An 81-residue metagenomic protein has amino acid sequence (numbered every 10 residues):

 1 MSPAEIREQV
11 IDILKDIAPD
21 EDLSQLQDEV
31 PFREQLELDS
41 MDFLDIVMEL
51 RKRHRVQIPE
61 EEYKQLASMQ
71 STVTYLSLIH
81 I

Functional and structural regions predicted by a protein language model:
M1-L23: Thiotemplate assembly-line natural product biosynthesis machinery
E8, M41-L44: Short alpha-helical elements of helix-turn-helix
Q27-D39, E60-Q70: Glycine-rich loop motifs involved in handling phospho/adenylate chemistry
F43-Q65: Phosphopantetheinylated carrier protein domains
Q70, T74-L76: C-terminal structural segments of small proteins and small subunits
I79-I81: Conserved small/polar residues in nucleotide/adenosyl-binding loops
